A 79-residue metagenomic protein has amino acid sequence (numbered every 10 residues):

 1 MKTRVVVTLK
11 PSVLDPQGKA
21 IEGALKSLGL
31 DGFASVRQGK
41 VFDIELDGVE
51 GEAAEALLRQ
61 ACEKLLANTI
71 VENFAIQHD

Functional and structural regions predicted by a protein language model:
K2-D43, D47-D79: Long, contiguous binding/interaction regions
